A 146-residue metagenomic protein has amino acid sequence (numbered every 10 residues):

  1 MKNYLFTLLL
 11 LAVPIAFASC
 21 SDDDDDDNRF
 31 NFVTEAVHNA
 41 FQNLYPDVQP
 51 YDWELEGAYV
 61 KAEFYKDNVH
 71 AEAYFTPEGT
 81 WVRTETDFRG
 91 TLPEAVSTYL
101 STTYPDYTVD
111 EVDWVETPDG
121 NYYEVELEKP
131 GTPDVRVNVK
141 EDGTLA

Functional and structural regions predicted by a protein language model:
M1-Y4: Positively charged n-region of N-terminal signal peptides that target proteins for export
F6-P14: Hydrophobic helical h-region of N-terminal Sec-dependent signal peptides in bacterial secretory/periplasmic proteins
I15-S19: C-terminal motif of bacterial Sec signal peptides marking the signal peptidase cleavage site
C20-R29: Bacterial lipoprotein signal-peptidase II cleavage site
R29-A146: First exposed extracellular module after export/assembly in secreted or surface-exposed proteins
